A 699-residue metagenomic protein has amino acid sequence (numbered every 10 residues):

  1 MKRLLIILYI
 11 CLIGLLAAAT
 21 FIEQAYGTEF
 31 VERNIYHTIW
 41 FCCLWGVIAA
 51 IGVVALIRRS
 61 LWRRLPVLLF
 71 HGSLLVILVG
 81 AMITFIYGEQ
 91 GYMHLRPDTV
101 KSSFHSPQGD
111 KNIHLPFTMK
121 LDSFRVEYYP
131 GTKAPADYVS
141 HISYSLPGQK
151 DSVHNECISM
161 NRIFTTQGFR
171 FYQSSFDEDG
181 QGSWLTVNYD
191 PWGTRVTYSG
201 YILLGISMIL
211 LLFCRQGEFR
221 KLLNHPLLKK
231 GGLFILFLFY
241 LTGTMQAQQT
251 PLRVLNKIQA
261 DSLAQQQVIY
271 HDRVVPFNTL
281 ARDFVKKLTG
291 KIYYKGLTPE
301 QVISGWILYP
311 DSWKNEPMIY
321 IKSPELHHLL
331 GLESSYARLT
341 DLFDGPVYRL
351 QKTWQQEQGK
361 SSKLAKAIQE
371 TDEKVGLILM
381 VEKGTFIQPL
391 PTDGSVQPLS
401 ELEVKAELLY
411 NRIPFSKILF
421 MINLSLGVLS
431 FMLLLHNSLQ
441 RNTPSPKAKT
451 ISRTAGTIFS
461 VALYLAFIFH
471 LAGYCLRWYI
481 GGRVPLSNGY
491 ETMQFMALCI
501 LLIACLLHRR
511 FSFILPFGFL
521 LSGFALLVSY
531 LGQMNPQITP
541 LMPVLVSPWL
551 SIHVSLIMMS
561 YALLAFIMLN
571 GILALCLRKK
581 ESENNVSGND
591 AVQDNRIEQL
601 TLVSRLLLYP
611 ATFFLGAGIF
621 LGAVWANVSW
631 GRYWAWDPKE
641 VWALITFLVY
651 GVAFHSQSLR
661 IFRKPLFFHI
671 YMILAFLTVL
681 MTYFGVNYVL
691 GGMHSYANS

Functional and structural regions predicted by a protein language model:
M1-S699: Solvent-exposed, non-transmembrane regions of integral membrane proteins
